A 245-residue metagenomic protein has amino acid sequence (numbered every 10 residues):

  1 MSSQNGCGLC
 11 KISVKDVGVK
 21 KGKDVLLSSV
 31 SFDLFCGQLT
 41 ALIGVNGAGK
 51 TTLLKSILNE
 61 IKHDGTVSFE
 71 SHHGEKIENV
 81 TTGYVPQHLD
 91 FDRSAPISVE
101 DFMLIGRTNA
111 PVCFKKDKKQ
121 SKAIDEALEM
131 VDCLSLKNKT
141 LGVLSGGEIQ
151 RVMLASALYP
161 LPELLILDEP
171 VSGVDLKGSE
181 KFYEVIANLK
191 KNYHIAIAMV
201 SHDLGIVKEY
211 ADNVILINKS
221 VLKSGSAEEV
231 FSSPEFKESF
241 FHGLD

Functional and structural regions predicted by a protein language model:
I43-V45: The feature captures the beta-strand-to-loop junction immediately N-terminal to the Walker
K118-L136: Conserved ABC ATPase "signature" region
T140-L144, E148: Conserved ABC ATPase signature
L165-E169: Catalytic Walker B motif of ABC-type/P-loop ATPase nucleotide-binding domains
S201-H202: H-loop/switch region of ABC-family ATPase nucleotide-binding domains
V207-E209: A short, surface-exposed alpha-helical micro-motif characterized by mixed small hydrophobic and charged/polar residues
S220-G243: Conserved beta-strand-loop-alpha-helix hinge in the C-terminal portion of ABC ATPase nucleotide-binding domains
